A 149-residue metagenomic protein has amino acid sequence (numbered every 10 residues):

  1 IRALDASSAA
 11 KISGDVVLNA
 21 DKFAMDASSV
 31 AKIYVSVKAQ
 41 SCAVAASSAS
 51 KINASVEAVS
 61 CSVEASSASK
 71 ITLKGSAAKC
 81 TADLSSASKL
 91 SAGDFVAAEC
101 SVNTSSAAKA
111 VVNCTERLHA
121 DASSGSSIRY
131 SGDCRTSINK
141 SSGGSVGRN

Functional and structural regions predicted by a protein language model:
I1-N149: Extended, compositionally simple hydrophobic/Ser/Thr-rich segments that build repetitive fibrous architectures
